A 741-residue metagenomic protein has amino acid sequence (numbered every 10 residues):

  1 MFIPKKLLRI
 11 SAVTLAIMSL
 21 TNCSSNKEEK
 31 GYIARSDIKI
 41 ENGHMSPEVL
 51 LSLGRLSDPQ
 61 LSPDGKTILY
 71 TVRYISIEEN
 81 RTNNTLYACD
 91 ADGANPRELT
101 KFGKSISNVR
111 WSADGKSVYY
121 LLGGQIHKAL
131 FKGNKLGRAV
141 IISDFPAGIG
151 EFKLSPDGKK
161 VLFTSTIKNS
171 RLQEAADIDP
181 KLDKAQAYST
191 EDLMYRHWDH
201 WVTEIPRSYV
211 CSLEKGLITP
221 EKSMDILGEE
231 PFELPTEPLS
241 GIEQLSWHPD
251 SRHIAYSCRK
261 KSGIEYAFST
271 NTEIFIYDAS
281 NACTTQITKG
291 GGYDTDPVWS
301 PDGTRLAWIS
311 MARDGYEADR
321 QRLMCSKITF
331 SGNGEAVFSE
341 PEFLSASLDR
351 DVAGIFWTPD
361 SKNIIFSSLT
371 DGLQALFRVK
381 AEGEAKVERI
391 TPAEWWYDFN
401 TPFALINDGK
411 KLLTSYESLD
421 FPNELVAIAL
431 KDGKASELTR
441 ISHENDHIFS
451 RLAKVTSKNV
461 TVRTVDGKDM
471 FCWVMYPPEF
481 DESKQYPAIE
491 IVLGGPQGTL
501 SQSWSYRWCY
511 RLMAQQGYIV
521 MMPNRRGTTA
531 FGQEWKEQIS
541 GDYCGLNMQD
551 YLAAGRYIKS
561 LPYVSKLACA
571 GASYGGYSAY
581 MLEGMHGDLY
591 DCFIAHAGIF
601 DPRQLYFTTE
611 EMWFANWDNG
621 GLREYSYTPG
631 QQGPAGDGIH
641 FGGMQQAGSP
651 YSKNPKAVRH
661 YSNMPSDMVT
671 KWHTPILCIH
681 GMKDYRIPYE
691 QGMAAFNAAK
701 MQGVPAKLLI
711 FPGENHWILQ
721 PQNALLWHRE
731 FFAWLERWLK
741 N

Functional and structural regions predicted by a protein language model:
T21-N22: C-terminal motif of bacterial Sec signal peptides marking the signal peptidase cleavage site
K27-D37, N84, T166-E229, S257-R259 (+4 more regions): Predominantly five- to eight-bladed beta-propeller fold
E48-N84: Beta-strand-rich domains and repeat architectures in extracellular enzymes and scaffolds, especially beta-propellers
L53-I68, G103-Y119, P146-V161, Y195-S208 (+11 more regions): Conserved beta-propeller blade repeats
Y74-E78, Q125, K168-R171, K261-G263 (+3 more regions): Short glycine/acidic-enriched loop and turn motifs that connect beta-strands
D90-A94, L130-K135, L213-G216, D278-A282 (+3 more regions): Short loop/turn segments that connect beta-strands within beta-propeller blades
S262, S442-K566, A572-S573, F607 (+1 more regions): Cap/lid segment of the alpha/beta-hydrolase catalytic domain
M522-N741: Active-site-proximal cap/loop segments of hydrolase catalytic domains
